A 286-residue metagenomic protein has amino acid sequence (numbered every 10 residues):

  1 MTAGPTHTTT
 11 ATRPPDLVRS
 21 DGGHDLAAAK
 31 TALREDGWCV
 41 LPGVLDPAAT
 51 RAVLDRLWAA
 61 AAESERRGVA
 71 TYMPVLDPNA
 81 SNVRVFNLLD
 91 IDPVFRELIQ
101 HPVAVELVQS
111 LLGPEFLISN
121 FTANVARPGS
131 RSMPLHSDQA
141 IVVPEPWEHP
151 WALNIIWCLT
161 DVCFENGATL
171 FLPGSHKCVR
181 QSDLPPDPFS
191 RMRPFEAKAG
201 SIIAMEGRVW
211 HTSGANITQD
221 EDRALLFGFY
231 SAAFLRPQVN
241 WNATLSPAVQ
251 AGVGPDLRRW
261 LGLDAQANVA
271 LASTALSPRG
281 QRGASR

Functional and structural regions predicted by a protein language model:
T2-D36, P42-L135, I141-V142: Non-heme Fe(II)-dependent double-stranded beta-helix
A27, E35, N82, A152 (+2 more regions): A structure-centric signal for secondary-structure junctions around beta-strands
G37-W38, G200: Catalytic palm active-site di-aspartate
D46-P47, A123-A126, V162-F164, H176-K177 (+2 more regions): Short, solvent-exposed loop/turn segments at secondary-structure junctions
D90, I99-Q100, L172, M205 (+1 more regions): A conserved hydrophobic position in a structured secondary element of the catalytic/binding core that shapes
E106, R131-A197, A224, L235-L245: Catalytic core of non-heme Fe(II) oxygenases with the double-stranded beta-helix
N120-A123, I155-W157, L226-Y230: A structural signal for short, well-ordered beta-strand segments
C178-A204, R208-W210, G214-R286: Conserved double-stranded beta-helix
